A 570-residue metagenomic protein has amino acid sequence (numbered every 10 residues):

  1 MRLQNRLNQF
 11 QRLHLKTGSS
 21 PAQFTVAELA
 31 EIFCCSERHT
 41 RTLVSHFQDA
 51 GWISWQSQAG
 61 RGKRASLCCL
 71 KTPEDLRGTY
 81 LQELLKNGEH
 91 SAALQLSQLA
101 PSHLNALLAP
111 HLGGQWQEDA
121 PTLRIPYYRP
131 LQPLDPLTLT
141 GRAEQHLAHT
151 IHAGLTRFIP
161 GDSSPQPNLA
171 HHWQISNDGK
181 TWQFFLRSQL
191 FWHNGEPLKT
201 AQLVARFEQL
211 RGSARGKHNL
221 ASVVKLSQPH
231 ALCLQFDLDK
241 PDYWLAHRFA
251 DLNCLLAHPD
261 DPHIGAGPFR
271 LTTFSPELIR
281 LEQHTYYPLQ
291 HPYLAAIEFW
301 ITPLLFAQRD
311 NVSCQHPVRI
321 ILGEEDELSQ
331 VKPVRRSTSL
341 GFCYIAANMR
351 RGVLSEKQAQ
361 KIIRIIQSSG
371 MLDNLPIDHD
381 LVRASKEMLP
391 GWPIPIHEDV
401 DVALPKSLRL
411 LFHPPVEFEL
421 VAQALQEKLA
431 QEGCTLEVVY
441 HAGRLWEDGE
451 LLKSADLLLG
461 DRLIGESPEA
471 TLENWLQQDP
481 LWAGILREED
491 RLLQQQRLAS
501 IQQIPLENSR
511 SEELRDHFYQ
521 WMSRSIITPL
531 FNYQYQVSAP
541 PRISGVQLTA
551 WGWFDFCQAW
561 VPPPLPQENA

Functional and structural regions predicted by a protein language model:
G18-A22, R41, T140-R142, H172-G216: Aromatic- and charge-enriched surface segment that lines or borders ligand/interaction sites
S19-A27, F33-H39, G51-S57, H397-D461: Ligand/substrate-recognition segments at binding pockets and active sites
Q58, K361-P395, L420-A424, K453-A570: Detector for C-terminal structural segments
P126-I175: N-terminal lobe/hinge region of extracytoplasmic solute-binding protein
P130-E144, L245-D251, S538-C557: A structural "hinge/loop" feature
G216-D261, A266-L278: Surface-exposed binding/hinge segments that line and control ligand-binding clefts or catalytic entry sites
E282-T285, R335-K361: A bilobed periplasmic-binding-protein/Venus flytrap-type ligand-binding module shared by bacterial periplasmic
Y286-L328: Ligand-site clamp/hinge motif
